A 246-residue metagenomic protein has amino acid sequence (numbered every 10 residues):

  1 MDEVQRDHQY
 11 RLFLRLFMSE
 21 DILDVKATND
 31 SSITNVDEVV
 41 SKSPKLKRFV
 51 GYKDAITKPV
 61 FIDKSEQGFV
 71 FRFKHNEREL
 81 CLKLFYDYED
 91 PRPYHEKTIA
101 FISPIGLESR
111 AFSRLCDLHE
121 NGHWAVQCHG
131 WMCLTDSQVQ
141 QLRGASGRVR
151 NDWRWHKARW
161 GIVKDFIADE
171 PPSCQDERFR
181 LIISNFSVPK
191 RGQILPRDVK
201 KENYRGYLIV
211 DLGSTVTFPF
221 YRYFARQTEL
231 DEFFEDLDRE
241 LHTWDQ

Functional and structural regions predicted by a protein language model:
M1-K64: Juxta-kinase regulatory segment immediately upstream of eukaryotic protein kinase catalytic domains
V39-L46, G51-V126: ATP-binding glycine-rich loop module of kinase domains
G68, E79, R159-G161, Y207: Structural motif
E77, D87-E89, C133, A168-D169 (+1 more regions): Conserved beta-strand elements of beta-rich interaction domains across eukaryotes, especially beta-propellers
E89-P93, D136-V139, P172, T217-P219: Short catalytic/ligand-binding loop motif for oxyanion handling, primarily in non-cytosolic enzymes, centered on
F101-I102, S113-F179: Conserved structural core of kinase catalytic domains
P104-A111, Q127, L181-S184, E229-E232: Acidic, Ser/Thr-rich intrinsically disordered and amphipathic helical segments
I162, P172-Q246: C-lobe/activation-segment region of protein kinase-like
